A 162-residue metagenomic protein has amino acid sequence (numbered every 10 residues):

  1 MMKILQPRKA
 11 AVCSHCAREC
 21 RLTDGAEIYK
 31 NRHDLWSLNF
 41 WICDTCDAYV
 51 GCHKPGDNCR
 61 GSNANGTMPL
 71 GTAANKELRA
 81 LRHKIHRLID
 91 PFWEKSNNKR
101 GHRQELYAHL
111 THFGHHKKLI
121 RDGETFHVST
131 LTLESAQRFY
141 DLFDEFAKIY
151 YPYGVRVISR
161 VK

Functional and structural regions predicted by a protein language model:
M1-M2, T67, G154-I158: Low-complexity, intrinsically disordered short peptide segments enriched in small/polar/basic residues
M1-N65: N-terminal cysteine/histidine-rich coordination modules
K3, H33, G71, N75 (+2 more regions): Short, charged/polar micro-motifs that form catalytic or ligand-binding hotspots
I4-P7, K76, G101: Residue-level detector of secondary-structure boundary/capping sites
T23, T45, T67, T72 (+3 more regions): Residue-identity detector for threonine
H53-K95: Short basic alpha-helical hairpin corresponding to helix-turn-helix/winged-helix-like nucleic-acid-binding
L81-K162: Long, contiguous alpha-helical scaffold regions
